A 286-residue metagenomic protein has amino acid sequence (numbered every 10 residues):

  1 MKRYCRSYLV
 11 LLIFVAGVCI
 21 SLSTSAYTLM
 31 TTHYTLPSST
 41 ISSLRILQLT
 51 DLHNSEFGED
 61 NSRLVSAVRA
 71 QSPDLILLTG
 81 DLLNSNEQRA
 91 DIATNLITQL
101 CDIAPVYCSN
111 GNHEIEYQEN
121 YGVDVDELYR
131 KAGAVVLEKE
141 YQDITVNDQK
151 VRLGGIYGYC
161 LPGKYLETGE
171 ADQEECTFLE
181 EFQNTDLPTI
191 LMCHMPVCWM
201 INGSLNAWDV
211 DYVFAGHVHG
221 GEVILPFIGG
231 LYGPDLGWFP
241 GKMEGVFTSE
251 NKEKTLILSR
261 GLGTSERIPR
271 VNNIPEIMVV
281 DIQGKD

Functional and structural regions predicted by a protein language model:
M1-S42: N-terminal membrane-anchoring alpha-helices
T28-G58, E181-M192, P196: Mobile, glycine- and charge-enriched loop segments and immediately flanking short secondary-structure elements within
P37-L47, A134, Y141-G155, N184-P188 (+2 more regions): Beta-strand-turn-beta hairpins that frame and shape the catalytic cleft of phosphate-ester-processing enzymes
S42-E140: Membrane-embedded segments
H53, L82-L83, H113-E114, Y141-Q142 (+5 more regions): Catalytic metal-binding/acid-base residues of hydrolase active sites
A70-Q71, I97-I103, F182-T185, S204-W208 (+1 more regions): Short, conserved loop/helix-junction motifs that constitute active-site signature segments in enzyme catalytic cores
E127-A134, V146-M192, W199-M200, R267-R270: Binuclear metal-dependent hydrolase catalytic cores centered on His/Asp/Glu-rich metal-binding motifs
P196-M278: Conserved beta-sheet core of the metallophosphoesterase superfamily
